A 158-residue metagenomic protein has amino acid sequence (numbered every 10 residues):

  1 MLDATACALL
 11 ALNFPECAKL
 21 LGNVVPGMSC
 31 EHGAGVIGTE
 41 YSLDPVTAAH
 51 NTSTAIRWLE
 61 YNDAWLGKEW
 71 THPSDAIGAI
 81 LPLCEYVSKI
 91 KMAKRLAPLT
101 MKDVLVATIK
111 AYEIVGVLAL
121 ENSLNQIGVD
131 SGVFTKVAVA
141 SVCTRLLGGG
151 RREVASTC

Functional and structural regions predicted by a protein language model:
L2-C158: N-terminal core-entry segment
